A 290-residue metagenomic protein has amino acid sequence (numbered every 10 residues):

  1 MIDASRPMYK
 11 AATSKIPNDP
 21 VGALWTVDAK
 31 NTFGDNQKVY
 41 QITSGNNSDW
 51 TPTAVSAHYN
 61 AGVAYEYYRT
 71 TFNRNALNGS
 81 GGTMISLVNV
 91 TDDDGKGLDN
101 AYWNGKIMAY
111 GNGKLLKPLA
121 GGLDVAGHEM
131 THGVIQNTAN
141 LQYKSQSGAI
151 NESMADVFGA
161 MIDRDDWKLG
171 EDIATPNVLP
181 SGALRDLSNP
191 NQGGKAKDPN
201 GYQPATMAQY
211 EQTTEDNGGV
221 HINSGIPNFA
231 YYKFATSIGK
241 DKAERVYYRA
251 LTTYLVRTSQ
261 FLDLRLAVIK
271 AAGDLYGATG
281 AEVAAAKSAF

Functional and structural regions predicted by a protein language model:
M1-A126, G133-F290: Zymogen propeptides/activation segments of proteases
